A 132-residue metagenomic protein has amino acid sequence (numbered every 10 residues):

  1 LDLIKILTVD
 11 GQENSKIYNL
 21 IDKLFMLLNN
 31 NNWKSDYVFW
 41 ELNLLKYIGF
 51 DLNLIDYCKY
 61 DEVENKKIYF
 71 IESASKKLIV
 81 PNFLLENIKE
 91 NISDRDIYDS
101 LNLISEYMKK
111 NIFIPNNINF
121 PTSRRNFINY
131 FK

Functional and structural regions predicted by a protein language model:
L1-K132: Non-catalytic alpha-helical scaffolds and adjoining flexible linkers that form interface surfaces for assembly
